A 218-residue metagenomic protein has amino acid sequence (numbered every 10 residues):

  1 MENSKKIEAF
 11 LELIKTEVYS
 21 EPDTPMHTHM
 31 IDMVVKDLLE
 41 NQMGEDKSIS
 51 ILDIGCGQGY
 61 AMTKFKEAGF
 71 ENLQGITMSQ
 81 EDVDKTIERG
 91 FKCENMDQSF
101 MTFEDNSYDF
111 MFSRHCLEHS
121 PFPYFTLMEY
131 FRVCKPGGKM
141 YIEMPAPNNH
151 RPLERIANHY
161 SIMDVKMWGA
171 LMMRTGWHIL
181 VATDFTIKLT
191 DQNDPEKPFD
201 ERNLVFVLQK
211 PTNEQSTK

Functional and structural regions predicted by a protein language model:
M1-F103, F110, R114, F125-L127 (+4 more regions): Conserved N-terminal segment of class I S-adenosyl-L-methionine
H115-H119: A short His-aromatic
P121-F125, P152: Short N-terminal helix/helix-N-cap motif within the alpha/beta-hydrolase-1
Y124-P136: A short glycine-rich, Lys/Arg-flanked "PGG" loop and its adjoining helix->strand segment in the class I
G138-P145: Conserved beta-strand signature within the Rossmann-like core of class I S-adenosyl-L-methionine
P145-H150, T186-I187: Short "lid" loop at the C-terminus of a central beta-strand within the Rossmann-like core of SAM-dependent
P152-A170: Acceptor-substrate binding/catalytic loop of class I
W177-K188: Conserved S-adenosyl-L-methionine
